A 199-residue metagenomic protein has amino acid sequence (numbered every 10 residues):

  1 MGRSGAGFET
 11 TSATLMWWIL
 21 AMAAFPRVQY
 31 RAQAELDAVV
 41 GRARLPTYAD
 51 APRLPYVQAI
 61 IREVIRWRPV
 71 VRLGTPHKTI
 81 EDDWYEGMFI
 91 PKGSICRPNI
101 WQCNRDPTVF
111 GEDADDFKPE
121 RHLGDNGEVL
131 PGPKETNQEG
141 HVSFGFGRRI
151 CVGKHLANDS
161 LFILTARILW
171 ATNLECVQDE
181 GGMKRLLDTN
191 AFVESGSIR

Functional and structural regions predicted by a protein language model:
M1-E35, V64, S94-N99, V142 (+2 more regions): Central I-helix of cytochrome P450 enzymes
A6, E86, G124-L161, L186-V193: Cytochrome P450 heme-thiolate "Cys pocket" and heme-binding signature region
A13, P55-A59, Q138-V142, D159-A166: A structural signal for well-ordered alpha-helical segments within the folded catalytic domains of diverse enzymes
M22-P26, L36, V40-A43, R68 (+2 more regions): A generic secondary-structure signal for well-formed alpha-helical elements
P26-Q29, T136, K154-S197: Cytochrome P450 heme-binding "Cys pocket" and the immediately downstream C-terminal segment
D37-A49, L73-G74, H141, R149: Cytochrome P450 catalytic-domain "roof"
P46-G87, R97: Conserved cytochrome P450 K-helix E-x-x-R motif and the immediately C-terminal K′/meander segment
P98-P131: Conserved cytochrome P450 K-helix/beta-meander segment immediately N-terminal to the heme-binding cysteine loop
